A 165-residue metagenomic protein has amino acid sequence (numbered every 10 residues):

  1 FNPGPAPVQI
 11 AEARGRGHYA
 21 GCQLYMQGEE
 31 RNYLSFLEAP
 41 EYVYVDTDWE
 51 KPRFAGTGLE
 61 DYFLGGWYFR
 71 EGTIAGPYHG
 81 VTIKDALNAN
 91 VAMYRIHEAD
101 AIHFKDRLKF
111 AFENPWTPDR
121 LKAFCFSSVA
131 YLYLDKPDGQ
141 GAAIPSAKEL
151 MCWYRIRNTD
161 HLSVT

Functional and structural regions predicted by a protein language model:
F1-V164: Beta-strand-centric surfaces of beta-sandwich/beta-rich domains
